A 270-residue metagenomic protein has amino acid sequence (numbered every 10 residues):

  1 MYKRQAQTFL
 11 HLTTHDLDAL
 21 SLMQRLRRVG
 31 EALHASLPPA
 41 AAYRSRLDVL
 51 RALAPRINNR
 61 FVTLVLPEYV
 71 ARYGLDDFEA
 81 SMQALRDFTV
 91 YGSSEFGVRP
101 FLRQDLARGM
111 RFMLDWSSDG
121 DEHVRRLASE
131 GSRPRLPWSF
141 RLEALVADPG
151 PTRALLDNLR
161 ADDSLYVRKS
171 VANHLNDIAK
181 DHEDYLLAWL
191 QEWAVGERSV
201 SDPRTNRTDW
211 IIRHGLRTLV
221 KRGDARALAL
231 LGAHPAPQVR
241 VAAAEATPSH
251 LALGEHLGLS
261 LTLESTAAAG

Functional and structural regions predicted by a protein language model:
M1-Y2, A244: Low-complexity, intrinsically disordered or weakly predicted helical/coil tracts enriched in serine/threonine
K3-L230, E255-S260: Surface-facing alpha-helical segments and adjacent helix-coil boundary elements at the starts of domains
Y69, R240-A243: Generic structural signal for residues positioned in beta-strands
R226-V241: Proline/serine/threonine-rich low-complexity linkers at boundaries of modular beta-sandwich domains
V239, A252-H256: Short gly/pro-enriched beta-turn/loop segments at secondary-structure junctions
A244, L261-L263: Preference for bulky hydrophobic residues occupying beta-strand positions in well-ordered beta-sheet regions
E245-A252: Short beta-strand segments of immunoglobulin-like
E264-A269: Short solvent-exposed strand-capping/beta-turn motif centered on an Asx-Ser/Thr pair
